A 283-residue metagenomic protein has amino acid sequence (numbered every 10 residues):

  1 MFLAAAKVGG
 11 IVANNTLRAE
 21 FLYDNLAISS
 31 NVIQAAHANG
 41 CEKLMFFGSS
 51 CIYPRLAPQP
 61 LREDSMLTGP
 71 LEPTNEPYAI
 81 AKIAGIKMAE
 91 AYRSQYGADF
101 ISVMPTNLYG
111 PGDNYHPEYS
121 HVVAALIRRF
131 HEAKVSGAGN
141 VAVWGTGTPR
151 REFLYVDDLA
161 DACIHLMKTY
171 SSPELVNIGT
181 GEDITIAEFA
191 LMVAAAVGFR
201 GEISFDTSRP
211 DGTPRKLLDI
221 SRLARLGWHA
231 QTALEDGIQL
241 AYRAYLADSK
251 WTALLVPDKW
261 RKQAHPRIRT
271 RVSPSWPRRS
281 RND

Functional and structural regions predicted by a protein language model:
M1-N25: NAD(P)H-binding glycine-rich loop region in Rossmannoid oxidoreductase-like domains and their noncatalytic homologs
L3, S30-N75, I101: Conserved Rossmann-fold NAD(P)-dependent oxidoreductase catalytic core, especially the SDR/UDP-sugar
A5-A6, M45-S49, M104-T106, G147 (+1 more regions): Active-site beta-alpha turn of Rossmann-fold NAD(P)-dependent dehydrogenases/reductases
L26-V32, C41, A81-A89, V123: Conserved catalytic Lys-bearing alpha helix of Rossmann-like short-chain dehydrogenase/reductases
G48-S49, I86-N114, A124-I127, V135-V143: Conserved beta-loop-beta element that borders a ligand/cofactor-binding pocket
L67, P77, A81-A84: Active-site helix of classical SDR
T74-Y78, T106-S120, G145-D157, T180-E182: Glycine-rich "substrate-gating" loop/helix at the edge of Rossmann-like oxidoreductase active sites
E132-D283: C-terminal substrate-binding subdomain of Rossmann-fold SDR/epimerase-dehydratase oxidoreductases
